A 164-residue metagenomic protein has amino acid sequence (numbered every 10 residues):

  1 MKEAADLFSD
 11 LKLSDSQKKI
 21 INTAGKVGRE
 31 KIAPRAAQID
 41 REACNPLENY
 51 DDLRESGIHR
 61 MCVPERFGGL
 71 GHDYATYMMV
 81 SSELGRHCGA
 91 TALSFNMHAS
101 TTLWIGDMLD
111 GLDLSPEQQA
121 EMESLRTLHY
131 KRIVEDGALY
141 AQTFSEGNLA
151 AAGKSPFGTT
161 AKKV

Functional and structural regions predicted by a protein language model:
M1-S16: Intrinsic disorder at enzyme termini
K2-E3, A33-P34, D113-L114: Short hydrophobic/aromatic segments of transmembrane alpha-helices and their interfaces
S9-D10, R35-A36, V63: Glycine- and acidic
V27-A36: N-terminal capping segment at the start of a domain
C44-E55, H59-V164: Glycine-rich flavin
